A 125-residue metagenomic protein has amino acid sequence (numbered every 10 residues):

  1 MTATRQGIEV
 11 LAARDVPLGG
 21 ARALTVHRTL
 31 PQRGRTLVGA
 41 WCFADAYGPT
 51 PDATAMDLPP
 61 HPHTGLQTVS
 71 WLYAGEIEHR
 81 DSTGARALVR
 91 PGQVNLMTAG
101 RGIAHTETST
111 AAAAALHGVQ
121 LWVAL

Functional and structural regions predicted by a protein language model:
M1-R28: Hydrophobic alpha-helical membrane-insertion signals
L18-Y73, G118: A short glycine-rich, His/Asp/Glu-containing loop-to-beta-strand
G34-T36, L88-V89, A112-A115: Solvent-exposed alpha-helices and their adjacent loops that cap or buttress functional pockets in soluble metabolic
M56-L58, T83-A85, T106-A111: Catalytic micro-motifs at enzyme active sites that drive phosphoryl/nucleotidyl and oxygen chemistry
P59-H63, H79, H105: Histidine-centered active-site/metal-ligand motif
A74-R80: Short, structured beta-strand/loop micro-motifs enriched in basic residues and often containing a Trp
R80-T98: Short acidic-glycine-tyrosine-enriched beta hairpin
G100-L125: Ligand-binding loop in jelly-roll beta-barrel domains
